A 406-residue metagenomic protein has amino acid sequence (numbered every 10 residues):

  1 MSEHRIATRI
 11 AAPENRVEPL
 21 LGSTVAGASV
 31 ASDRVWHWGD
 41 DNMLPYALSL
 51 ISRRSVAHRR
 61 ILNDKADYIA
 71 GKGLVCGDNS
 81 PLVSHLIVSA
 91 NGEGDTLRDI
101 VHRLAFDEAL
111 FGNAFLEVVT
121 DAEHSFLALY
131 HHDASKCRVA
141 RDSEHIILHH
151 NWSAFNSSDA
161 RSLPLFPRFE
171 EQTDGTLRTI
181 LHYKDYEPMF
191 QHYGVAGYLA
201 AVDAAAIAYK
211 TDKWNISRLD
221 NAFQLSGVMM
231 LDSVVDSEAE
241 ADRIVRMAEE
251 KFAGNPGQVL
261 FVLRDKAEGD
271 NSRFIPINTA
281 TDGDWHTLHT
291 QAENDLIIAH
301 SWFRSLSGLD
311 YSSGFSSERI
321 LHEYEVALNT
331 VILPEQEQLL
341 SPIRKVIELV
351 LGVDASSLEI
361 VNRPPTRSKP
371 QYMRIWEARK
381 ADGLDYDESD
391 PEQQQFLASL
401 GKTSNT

Functional and structural regions predicted by a protein language model:
M1-K266, Q291, W376-T406: Structured, contiguous alpha/beta core segments that scaffold functional sites
A11, R16, W38-G39, G92-D107 (+1 more regions): C-terminal helix-loop subdomains that flank or include functional centers
